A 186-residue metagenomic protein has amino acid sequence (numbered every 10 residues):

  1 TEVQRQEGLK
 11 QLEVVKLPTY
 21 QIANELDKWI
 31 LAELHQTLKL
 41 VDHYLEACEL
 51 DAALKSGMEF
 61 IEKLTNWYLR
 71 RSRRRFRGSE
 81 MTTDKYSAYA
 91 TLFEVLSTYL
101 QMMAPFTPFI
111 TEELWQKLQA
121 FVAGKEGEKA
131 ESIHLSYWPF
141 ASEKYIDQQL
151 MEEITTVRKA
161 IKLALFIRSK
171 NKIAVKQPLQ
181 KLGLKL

Functional and structural regions predicted by a protein language model:
T1-K39, R70-L163, N171, P178-K185: Acidic, turn-prone loop/beta-hairpin segments
V41-H43: Short, well-ordered beta-strand elements within core beta-sheets of diverse protein domains
L45-A52: Short helix-adjacent coil turns
M58: Aromatic-lined ligand-binding clefts that engage carbohydrates, nucleic acids, or primary amines
I167: Phosphate/ATP-binding catalytic cores across multiple sugar-kinase/actin-like superfamilies, primarily ASKHA
